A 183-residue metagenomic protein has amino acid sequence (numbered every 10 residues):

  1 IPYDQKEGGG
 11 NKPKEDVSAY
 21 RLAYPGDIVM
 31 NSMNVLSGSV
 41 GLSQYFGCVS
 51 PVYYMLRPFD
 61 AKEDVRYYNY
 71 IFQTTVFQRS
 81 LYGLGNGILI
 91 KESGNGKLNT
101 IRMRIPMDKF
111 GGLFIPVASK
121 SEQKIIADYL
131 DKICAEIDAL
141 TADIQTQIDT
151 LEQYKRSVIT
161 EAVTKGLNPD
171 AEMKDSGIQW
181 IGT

Functional and structural regions predicted by a protein language model:
I1-A19, K109, S119-S121, A135 (+1 more regions): Amphipathic alpha-helical segments that form coiled-coils or helix-hairpins used for dimerization/assembly
I1-G9, N31-Y54, R66, Y70 (+2 more regions): Short, ligand-facing micro-motifs at secondary-structure edges
Y24-D27: Structural motif
M33, G47-Y54, I88-K124: A short glycine-rich beta-alpha junction/loop motif
S43, I101-P106, N168-E172: Short helix-capping and inter-helix turn/linker motifs at the boundaries of alpha-helical repeat units
F59-V65: Ligand-binding loop in jelly-roll beta-barrel domains
S121-K124, D128, K132-I133: Intrinsically disordered, low-complexity linker/loop segments enriched in Gly/Pro and charged/polar residues
